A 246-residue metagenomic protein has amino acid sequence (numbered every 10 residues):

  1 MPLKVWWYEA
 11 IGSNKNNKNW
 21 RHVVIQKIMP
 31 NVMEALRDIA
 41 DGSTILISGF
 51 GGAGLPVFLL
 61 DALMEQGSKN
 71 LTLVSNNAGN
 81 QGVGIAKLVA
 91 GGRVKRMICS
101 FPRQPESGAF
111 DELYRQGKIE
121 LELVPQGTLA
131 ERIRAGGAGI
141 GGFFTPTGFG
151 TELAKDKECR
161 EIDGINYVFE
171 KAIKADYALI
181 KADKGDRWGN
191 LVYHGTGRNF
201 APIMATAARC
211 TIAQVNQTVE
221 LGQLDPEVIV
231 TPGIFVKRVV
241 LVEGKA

Functional and structural regions predicted by a protein language model:
V5-W6, N31: Generic signature of intrinsically disordered, low-complexity, basic-rich segments and short cationic peptides
W6-V23: Short, Lys/Arg-enriched N-terminal segments with co-localized hydrophobic residues within the first ~10-30 amino acids
W20-A246: Conserved alpha/beta enzyme-core scaffold
